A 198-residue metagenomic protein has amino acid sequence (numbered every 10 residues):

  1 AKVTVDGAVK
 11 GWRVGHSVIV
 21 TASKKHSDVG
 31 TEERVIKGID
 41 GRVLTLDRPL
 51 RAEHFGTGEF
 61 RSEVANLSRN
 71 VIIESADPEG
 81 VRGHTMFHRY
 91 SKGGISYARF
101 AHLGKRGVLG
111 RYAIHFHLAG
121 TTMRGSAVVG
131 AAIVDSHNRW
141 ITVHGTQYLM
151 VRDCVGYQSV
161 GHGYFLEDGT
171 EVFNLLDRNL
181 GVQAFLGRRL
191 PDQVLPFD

Functional and structural regions predicted by a protein language model:
A1-Y148, R152-D198: Beta-strand/loop edge motif enriched in small/polar residues
